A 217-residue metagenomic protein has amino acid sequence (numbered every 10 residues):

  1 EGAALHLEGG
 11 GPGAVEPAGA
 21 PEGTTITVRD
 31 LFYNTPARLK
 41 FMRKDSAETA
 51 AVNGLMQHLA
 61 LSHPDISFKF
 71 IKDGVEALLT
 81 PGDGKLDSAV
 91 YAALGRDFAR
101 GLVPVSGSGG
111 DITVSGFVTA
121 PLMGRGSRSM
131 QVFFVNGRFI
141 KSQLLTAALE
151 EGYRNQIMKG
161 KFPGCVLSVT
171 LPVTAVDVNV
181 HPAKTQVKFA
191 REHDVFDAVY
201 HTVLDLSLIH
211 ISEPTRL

Functional and structural regions predicted by a protein language model:
E1-S212: N-terminal phosphate-binding caps/lids of nucleotide- and nucleic-acid-binding domains
E213-L217: Short "domain-exit" segments at the C-terminal end of structured domains
